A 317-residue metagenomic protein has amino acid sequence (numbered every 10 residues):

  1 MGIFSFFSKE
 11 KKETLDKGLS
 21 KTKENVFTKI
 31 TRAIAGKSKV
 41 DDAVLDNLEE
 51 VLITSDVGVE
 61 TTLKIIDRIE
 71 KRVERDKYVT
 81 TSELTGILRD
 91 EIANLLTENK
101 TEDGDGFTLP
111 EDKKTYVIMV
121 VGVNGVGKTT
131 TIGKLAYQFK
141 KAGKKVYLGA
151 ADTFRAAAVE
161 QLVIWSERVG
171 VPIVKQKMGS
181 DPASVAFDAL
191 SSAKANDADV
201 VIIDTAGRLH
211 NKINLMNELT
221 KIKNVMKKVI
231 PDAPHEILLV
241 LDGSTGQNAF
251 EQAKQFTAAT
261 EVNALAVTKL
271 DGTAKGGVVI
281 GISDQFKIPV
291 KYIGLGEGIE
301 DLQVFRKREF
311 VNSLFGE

Functional and structural regions predicted by a protein language model:
G2-F4, K9-L15, S20: Switch/coupling subdomain of P-loop NTPase systems
I3, G104-G106, L135, E251-Q252 (+1 more regions): Short beta-alpha junctions and helix-cap segments that line functional grooves
K11-D16, G125, T153, L215-L219 (+1 more regions): Short acidic/polar alpha-helix capping motifs at helix-coil junctions
D16, S20-A151, A158-M178, A186-K194 (+1 more regions): Primarily NTPase-proximal linker/entry elements flanking Walker-type ATP/GTP-binding cores
D42, L63, Y78, S82 (+5 more regions): Non-catalytic, surface-exposed connector residues within folded enzymatic/regulatory domains
V59-T61, R155, D271, I299: Short hydrophobic/aromatic residue motifs in ordered secondary structure
Q161, D181-N196, N211-G316: Conserved catalytic-core segment of NTP-binding enzymes
A206-R208: Short glycine-rich anion-binding loops that position phosphate/pyrophosphate groups of nucleotides and phosphorylated
